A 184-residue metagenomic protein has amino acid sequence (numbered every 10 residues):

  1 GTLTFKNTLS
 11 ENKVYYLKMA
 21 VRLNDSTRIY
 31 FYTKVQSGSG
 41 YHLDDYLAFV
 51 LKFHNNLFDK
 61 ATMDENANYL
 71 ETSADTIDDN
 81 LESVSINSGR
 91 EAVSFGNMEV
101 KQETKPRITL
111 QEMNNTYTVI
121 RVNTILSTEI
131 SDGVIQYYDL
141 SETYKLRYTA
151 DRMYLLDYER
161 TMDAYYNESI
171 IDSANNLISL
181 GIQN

Functional and structural regions predicted by a protein language model:
G1, V14-E99, I171-N184: Core segments of small alpha/beta cavity-forming domains
G1-L17, S88-V134: Surface-exposed, charged secondary-structure patches
K13, M113-T116, L146-M153, Q183-N184: Short, solvent-exposed coil/turn segments at beta-strand boundaries
L23, T124-T128, A150: Beta-strand elements of well-folded, non-transmembrane domains
S26-Y30, S131-D139: Beta-sandwich strand segments
Q36, L156-N167: Short, solvent-exposed aromatic-acidic interface loops
P106-Q111, L140-R147: Hydrophobic/aromatic beta-strand elements that line small-molecule binding cavities or substrate pockets in beta-rich
S131-V134, A164-D172: A short, polar/proline- and glycine-enriched secondary-structure boundary/capping micro-motif
